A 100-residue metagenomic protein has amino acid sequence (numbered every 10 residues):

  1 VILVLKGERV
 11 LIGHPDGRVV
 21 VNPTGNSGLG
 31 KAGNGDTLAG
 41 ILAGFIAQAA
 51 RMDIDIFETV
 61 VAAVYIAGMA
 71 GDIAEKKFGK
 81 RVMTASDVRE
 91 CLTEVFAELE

Functional and structural regions predicted by a protein language model:
V1-E100: Small-residue (G/A/S/T)-rich helix-start motifs and N-terminal tracts that mark the onset
